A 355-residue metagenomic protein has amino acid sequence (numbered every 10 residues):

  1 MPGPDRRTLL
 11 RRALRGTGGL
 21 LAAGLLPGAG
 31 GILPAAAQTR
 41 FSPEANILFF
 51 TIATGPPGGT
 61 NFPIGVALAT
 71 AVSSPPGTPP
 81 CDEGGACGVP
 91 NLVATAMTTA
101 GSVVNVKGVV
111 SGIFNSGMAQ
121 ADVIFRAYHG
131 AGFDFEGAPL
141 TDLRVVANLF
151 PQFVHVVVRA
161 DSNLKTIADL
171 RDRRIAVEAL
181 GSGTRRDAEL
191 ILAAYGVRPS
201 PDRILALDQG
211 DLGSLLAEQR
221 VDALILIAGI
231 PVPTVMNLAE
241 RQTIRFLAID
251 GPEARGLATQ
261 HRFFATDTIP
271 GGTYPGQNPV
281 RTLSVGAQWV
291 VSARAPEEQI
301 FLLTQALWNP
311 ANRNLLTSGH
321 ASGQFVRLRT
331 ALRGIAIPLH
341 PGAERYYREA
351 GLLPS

Functional and structural regions predicted by a protein language model:
M1-G24: N-terminal secretory signal peptides and thylakoid transit peptides that target proteins across membranes
G3, L25-N46: C-terminal segment of N-terminal export signals and the immediately downstream linker at the start of the mature
R40-M118: N-terminal (or domain-start) structured segment
F49-G84, N148-E218, R313, S318 (+3 more regions): Bilobed "Venus flytrap"/periplasmic-binding protein-like clamshell domains and structurally analogous long
A96, G101-V146: N-terminal segment of the mature folded domain
A121-V123, A131-G132, S162, R198-V290 (+1 more regions): Pocket-lining segment of extracytoplasmic ligand-binding domains
E136-L149, V154, G272-R281: A structural signal for short loop-to-beta-strand junctions that line the ligand-binding cleft of periplasmic/secreted
L207, D211, A228-A239, F246 (+1 more regions): An extracytoplasmic/periplasmic, membrane-proximal ligand-sensing/linker region
